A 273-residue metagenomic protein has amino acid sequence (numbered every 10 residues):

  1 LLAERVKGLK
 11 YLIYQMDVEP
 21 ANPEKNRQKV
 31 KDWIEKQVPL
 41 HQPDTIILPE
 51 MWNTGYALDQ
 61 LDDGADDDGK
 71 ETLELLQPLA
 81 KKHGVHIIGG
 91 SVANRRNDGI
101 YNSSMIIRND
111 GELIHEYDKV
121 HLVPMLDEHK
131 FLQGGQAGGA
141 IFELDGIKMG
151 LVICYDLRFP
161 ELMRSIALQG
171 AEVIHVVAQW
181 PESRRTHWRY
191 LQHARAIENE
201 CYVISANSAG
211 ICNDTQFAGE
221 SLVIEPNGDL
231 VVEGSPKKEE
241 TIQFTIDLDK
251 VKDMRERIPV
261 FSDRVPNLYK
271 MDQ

Functional and structural regions predicted by a protein language model:
L1-G8: Short, Lys/Arg-enriched N-terminal segments with co-localized hydrophobic residues within the first ~10-30 amino acids
G8-N22, I47, S103, E116-K119 (+2 more regions): Active-site-proximal beta-strand elements of phosphoester/diester hydrolases
K10, H41-P43, G84, K148 (+1 more regions): Short loop/turn motifs at secondary-structure junctions
P23-E24, K31-D110, E116, W180-N199: Cys-nucleophile CN-hydrolase/nitrilase-fold catalytic domain and related Cys-dependent amidase chemistry that acts on
T54, L61, M105, Y117-V123 (+2 more regions): Short beta->alpha transition motifs characteristic of CBS
A65, R95-Q169, E182-Y190, E256-V260 (+1 more regions): Active-site catalytic loop in hydrolytic enzyme cores
G69-I88, R158-T241: CN hydrolase (nitrilase-like) catalytic-core segments centered on the catalytic cysteine and neighboring Lys/Glu
E116, I141, S208-Q273: C-terminal beta-strand edge segments of enzyme domains
